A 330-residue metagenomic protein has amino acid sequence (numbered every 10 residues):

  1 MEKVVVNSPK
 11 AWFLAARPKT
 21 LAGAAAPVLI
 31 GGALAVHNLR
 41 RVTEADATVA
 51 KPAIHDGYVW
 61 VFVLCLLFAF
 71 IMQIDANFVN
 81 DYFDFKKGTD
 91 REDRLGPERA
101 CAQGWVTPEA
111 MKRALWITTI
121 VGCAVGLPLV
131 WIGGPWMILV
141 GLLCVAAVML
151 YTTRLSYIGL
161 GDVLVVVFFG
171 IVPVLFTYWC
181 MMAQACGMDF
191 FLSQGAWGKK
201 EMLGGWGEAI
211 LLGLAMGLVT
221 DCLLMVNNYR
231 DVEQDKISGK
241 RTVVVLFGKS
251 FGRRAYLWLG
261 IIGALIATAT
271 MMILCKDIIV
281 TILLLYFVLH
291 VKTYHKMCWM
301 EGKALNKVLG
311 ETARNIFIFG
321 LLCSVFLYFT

Functional and structural regions predicted by a protein language model:
M1-W60, L64, F68: Topogenic membrane-insertion module of multi-pass membrane proteins
A26-G31, L164-Y178, V245-K249, L309-C323: Small-residue-rich segments of transmembrane alpha-helices in multi-pass membrane proteins, especially helix faces
V49-V79, I138-M149, M202-M225: Membrane-embedded alpha-helical segments that form the functional core of polytopic membrane enzymes, especially those
I71-L95, D221-V244: Acidic (Asp/Glu-rich) catalytic motifs at the cytosolic membrane interface
E92-I132, K240-C275: Multi-pass membrane catalytic core of lipid/isoprenoid biosynthesis enzymes
E98-Q194: Intramembrane alpha-helical segments
M149, L164, H290-F319: Interfacial loop-to-transmembrane junctions
V166-V232: Functional transmembrane core segments of multi-pass inner-membrane proteins
